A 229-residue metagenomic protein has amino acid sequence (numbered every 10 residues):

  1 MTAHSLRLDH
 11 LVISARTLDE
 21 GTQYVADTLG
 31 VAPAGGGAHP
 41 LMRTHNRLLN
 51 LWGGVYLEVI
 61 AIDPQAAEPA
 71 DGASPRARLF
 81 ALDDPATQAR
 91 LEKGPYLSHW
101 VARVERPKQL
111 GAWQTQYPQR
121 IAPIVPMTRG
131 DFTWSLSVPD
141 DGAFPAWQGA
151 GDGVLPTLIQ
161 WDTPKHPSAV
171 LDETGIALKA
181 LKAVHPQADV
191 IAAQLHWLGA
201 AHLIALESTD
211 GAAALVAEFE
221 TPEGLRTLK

Functional and structural regions predicted by a protein language model:
T2-L18, V31: Hydrophobic, proline/glycine-rich low-complexity stretches
L8, L97-S98: Eukaryotic phosphotyrosine signaling hubs
I13-A15, V104-E105, L181-A188: Short, surface-exposed ligand-recognition loops at beta-strand->loop->(often short) alpha-helix junctions that present
E20, Y24-D27, E68, A150 (+2 more regions): Phosphate-end processing signature that detects enzymes handling 5′-triphosphorylated RNA and polyphosphate
E20-P85: Glycine/small-residue-rich interface belts in oligomeric ring/scaffold proteins and their assembly partners
E20-Q23, R106-W113, A188-A193: Short, conserved charged micro-motifs
G37, N50, Y56-A61, L82-E92 (+2 more regions): Vicinal oxygen chelate
